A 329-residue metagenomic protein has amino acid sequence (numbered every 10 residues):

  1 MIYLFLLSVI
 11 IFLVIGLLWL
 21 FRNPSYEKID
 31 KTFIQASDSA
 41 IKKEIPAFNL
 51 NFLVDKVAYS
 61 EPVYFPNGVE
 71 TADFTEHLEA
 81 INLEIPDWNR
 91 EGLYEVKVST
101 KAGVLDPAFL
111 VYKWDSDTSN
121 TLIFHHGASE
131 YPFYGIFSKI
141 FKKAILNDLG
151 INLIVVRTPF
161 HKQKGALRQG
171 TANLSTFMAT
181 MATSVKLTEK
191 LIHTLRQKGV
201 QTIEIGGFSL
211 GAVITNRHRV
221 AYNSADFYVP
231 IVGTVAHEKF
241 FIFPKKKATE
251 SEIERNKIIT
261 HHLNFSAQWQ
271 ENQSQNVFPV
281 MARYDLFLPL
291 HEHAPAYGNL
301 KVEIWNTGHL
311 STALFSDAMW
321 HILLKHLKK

Functional and structural regions predicted by a protein language model:
M1-Y94: N-terminal targeting or regulatory segments adjacent to alpha/beta-hydrolase or S9 domains
A102-A108, Y112-Q163: Short, surface-exposed "cap/lid" segments of acyl-processing enzymes
V156-F160, G233, T307: Active-site loop/turn elements of alpha/beta-hydrolase fold enzymes, especially the short glycine-/histidine-rich
L167, T171-K198: Alpha/beta-hydrolase active-site loop
R196-S209: Alpha/beta-hydrolase fold nucleophile elbow
A212-I258, I304, L314: Hydrolase active-site cap/lid region
F240-G298: The feature captures the conserved acid-bearing segment of alpha/beta-hydrolase catalytic domains
G308-A318: Catalytic histidine-centered segment of alpha/beta-hydrolase-like enzymes
